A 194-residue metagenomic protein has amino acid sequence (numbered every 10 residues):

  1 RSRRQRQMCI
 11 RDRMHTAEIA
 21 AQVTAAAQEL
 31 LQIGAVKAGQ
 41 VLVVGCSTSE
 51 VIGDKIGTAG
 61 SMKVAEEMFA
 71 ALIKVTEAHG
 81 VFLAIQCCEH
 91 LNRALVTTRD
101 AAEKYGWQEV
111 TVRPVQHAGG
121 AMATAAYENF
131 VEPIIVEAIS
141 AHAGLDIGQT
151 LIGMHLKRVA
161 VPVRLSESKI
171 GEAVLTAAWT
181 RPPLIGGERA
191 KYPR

Functional and structural regions predicted by a protein language model:
R1-D12: Single conserved hydrophobic/aromatic residue that forms the stacking wall/gate of nucleotide- or nucleobase-binding
R11-L42, M62-V75: N-terminal glycine-/serine-/threonine-rich phosphate-binding loop
Q28-A35, I73-V81, Y127-I135, T180: Generic secondary-structure signature for well-ordered alpha-helical cores
G34-V36, A118, R164-K169: Solvent-exposed alpha-helices and their adjacent loops that cap or buttress functional pockets in soluble metabolic
V44-S49, Q86: Glycine-rich beta-strand-to-loop/alpha-helix junction loops that act as flexible
I56-M62: Short glycine-enriched, charge-decorated loop/helix-capping segments at active-site entrances that position
H79-G148: Ligand-binding beta-strand-loop-alpha-helix segment within the catalytic cores of soluble metabolic enzymes
T124, E128-R194: Glycine-rich, aromatic-bearing surface loops/beta-hairpins
